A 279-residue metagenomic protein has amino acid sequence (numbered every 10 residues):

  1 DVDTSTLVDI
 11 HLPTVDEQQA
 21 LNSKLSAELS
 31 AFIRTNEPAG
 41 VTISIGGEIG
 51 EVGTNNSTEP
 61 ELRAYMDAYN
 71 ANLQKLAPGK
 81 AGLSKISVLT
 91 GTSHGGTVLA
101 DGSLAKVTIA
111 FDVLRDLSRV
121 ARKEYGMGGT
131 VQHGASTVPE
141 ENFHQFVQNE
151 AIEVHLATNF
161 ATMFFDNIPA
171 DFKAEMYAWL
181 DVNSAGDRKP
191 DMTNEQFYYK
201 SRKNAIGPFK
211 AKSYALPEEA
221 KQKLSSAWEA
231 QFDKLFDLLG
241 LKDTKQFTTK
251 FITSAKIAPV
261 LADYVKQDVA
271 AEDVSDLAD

Functional and structural regions predicted by a protein language model:
V2-D9, N149-I168: Glycine-rich phosphate-binding active-site loops on the catalytic face of alpha/beta enzymes
V2-Y125: Alpha/beta enzyme core
I10-Q19, V98-S103, F164-L180, E229-F232: C-terminal helical cap(s) of enzyme catalytic domains, especially alpha/beta-barrels
L62, T137-E150: Catalytic cores of alpha/beta
G82, K123-Y125, Q145-V154: Glycine-enriched alpha-helix->loop->beta-strand junction motifs that scaffold or abut catalytic
G129-V138: Glycine-rich beta-to-alpha transition loops that act as phosphate-gripper elements at the mouths of alpha/beta enzyme
T162-A215: C-terminal hydrophobic structural anchor segments that stabilize assembly/packing rather than catalytic chemistry
Q196-D279: C-terminal extensions of enzymes
